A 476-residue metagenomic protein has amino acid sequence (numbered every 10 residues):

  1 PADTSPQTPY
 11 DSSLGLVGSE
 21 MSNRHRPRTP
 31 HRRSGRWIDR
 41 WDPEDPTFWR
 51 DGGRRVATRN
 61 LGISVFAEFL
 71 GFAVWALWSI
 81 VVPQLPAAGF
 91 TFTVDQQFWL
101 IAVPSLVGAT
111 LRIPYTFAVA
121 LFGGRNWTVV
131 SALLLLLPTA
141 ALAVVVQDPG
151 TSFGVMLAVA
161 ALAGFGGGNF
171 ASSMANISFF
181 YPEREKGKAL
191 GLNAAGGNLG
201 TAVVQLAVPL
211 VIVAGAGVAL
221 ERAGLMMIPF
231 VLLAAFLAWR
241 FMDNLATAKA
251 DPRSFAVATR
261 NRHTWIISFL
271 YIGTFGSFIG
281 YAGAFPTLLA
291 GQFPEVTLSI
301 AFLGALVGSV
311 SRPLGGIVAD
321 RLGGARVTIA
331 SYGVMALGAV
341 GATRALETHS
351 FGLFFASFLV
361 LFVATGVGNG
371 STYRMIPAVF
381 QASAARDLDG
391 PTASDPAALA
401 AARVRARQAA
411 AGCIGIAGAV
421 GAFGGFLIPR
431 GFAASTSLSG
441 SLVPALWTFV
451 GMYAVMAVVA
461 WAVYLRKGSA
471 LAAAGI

Functional and structural regions predicted by a protein language model:
R59-F90, Y281-P286, I428: Extracytoplasmic
W78-P83, N261-S309, P313, N369 (+2 more regions): Extracytoplasmic gate region of multi-pass secondary transporters
W99-F117, F302-G315: Central cavity-lining transmembrane alpha-helices of secondary-active solute carriers, predominantly the Major
L133-P149, G333-H349: C-terminal ends and interior cores of transmembrane alpha-helices in multi-pass membrane transporters/permeases
S152-G168, L353-N369: Hydrophobic core of transmembrane alpha-helices in multi-pass small-molecule transporters, especially MFS/SLC-type
L157-G196: Cytoplasmic helix-loop-helix junction between adjacent transmembrane helices in 12-TM secondary transporters
G187-V208, I414-I428: Glycine-rich segments within core transmembrane alpha-helices of 12-TM secondary carriers
N193-M242: Helix-loop-helix hairpin linking two adjacent transmembrane segments in secondary transporters
